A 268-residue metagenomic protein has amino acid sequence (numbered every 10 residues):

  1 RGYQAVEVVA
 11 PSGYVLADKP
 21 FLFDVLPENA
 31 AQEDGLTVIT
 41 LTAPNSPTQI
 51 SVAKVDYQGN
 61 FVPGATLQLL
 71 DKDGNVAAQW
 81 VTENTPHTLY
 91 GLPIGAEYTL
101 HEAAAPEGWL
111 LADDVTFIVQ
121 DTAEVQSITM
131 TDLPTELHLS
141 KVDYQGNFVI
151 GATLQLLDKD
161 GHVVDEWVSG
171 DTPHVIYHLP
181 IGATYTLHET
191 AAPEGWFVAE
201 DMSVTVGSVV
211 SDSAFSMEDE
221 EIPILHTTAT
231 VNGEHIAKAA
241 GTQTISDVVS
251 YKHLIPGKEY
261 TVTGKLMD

Functional and structural regions predicted by a protein language model:
R1-D268: Solvent-exposed loop/turn and edge beta-strand elements of beta-rich ligand-binding domains
